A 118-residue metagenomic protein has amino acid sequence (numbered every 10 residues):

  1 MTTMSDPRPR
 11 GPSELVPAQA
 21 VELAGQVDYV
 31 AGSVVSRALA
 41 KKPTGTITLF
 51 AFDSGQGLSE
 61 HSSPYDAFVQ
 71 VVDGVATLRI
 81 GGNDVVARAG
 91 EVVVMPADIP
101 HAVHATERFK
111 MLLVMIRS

Functional and structural regions predicted by a protein language model:
M1-T44: A short, N-terminal "cap"/entry segment at the start of jelly-roll beta-barrel domains of the cupin/DSBH fold
G32-S33, P43-S63: Conserved short histidine dyad/triad with adjacent acidic residue
Y65-T77, G81: Glycine- and acidic-residue-biased ligand/ion/polar-headgroup-sensing regions
V72-D73, R88-A89, E107: A cytosolic small-molecule/anion-sensing beta-strand core signal
G82-A97: Short acidic-glycine-tyrosine-enriched beta hairpin
A97-S118: Ligand-binding loop in jelly-roll beta-barrel domains
